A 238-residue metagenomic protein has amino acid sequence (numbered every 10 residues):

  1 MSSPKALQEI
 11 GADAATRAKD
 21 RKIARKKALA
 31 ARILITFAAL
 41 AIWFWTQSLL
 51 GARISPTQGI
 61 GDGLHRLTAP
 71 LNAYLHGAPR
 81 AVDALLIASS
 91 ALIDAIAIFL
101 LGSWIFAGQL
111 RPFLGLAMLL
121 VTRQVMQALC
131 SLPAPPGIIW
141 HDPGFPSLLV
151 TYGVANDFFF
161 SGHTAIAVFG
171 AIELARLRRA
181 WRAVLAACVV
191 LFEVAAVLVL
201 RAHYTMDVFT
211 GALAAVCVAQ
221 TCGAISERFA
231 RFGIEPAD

Functional and structural regions predicted by a protein language model:
P4-A95: N-terminal transmembrane-helix/juxtamembrane module of multi-pass inner/ER membrane proteins
L34-I42, L114-M118, T122, G170 (+1 more regions): Hydrophobic faces of alpha-helical transmembrane segments in multi-pass integral membrane proteins
L40-W45, L120-Q127, C188-R201: Aromatic-anchored segments of alpha-helical transmembrane domains
A52-G63, G102-R182, V194, F229-D238: Membrane-interface loops
A88-I96, S161-F169, F209-L213: Membrane-embedded alpha-helical segments of multi-pass membrane proteins, especially the transmembrane helices
A134, F158-F159, F192-Q220: Interfacial helix-loop-helix junctions of multi-pass membrane proteins
F169-I172, A187-V190, V216: Hydrophobic transmembrane helix bundles of membrane-integrated enzymes that assemble and modify cell-envelope
A214-D238: C-terminal membrane module of polytopic membrane proteins
